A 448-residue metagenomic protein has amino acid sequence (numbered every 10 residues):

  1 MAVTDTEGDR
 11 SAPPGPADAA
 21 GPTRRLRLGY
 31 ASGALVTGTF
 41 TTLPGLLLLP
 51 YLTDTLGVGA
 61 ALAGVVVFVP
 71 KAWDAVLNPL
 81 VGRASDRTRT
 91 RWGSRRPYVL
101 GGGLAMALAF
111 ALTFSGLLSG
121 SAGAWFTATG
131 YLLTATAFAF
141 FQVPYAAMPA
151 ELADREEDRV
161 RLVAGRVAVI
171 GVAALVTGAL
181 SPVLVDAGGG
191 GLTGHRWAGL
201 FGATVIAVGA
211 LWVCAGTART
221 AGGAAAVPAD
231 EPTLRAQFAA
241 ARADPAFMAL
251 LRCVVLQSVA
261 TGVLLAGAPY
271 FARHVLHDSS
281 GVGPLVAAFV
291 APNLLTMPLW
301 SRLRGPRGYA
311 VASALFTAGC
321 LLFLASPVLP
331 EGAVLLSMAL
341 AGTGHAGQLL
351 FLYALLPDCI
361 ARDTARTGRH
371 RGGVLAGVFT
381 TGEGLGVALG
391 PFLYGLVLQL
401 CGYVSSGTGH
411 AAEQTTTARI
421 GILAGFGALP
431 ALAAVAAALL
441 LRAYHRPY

Functional and structural regions predicted by a protein language model:
A2-Y448: Membrane-embedded alpha-helical bundles of multi-pass transporters/translocases, especially carrier/permease families
